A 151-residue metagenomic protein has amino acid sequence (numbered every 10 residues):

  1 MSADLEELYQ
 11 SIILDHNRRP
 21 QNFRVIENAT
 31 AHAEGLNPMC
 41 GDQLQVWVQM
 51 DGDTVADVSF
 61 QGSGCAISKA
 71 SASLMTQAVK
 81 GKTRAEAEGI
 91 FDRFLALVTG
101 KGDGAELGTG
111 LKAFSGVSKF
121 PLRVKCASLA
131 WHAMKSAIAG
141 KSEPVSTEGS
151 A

Functional and structural regions predicted by a protein language model:
M1-E27, K82-A151: C-terminal binding/interaction regions
R19-G62: Structured beta-strand/loop patches that form or line metal/cofactor-binding pockets in enzymes
P38-Q49, T54, A66, A96-T99 (+2 more regions): Contiguous, function-dense segments enriched for cysteine-driven chemistry and partner/ligand-binding capacity
C40, I67, K119-R123: Secondary-structure capping and boundary motifs in well-ordered enzyme cores
G62-K69: Short, thiol/selenol-centered motifs that function as redox-active sites or metal-ligating centers
K69-A70, G89: Alpha-helical macromolecular-interaction surfaces
S71-T83: Alpha-helical support elements that line or immediately flank enzyme active sites and cofactor-binding pockets
